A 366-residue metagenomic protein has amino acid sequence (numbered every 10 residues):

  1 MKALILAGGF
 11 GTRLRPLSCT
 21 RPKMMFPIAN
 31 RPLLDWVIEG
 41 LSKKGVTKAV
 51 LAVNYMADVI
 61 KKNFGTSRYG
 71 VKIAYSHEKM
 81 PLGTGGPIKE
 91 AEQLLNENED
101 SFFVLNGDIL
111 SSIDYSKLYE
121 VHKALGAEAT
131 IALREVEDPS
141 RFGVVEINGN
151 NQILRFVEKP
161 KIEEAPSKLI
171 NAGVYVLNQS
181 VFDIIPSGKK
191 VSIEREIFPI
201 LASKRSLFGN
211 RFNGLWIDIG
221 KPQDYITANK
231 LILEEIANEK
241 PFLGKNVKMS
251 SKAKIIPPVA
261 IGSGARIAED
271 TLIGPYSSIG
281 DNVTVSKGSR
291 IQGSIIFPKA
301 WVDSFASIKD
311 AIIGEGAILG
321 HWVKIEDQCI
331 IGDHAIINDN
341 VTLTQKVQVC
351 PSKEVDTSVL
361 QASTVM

Functional and structural regions predicted by a protein language model:
M1-C19: N-terminal nucleotide-binding beta1-loop-alpha1 segment
K2-I5, P27, R31-N106, L110-K117 (+4 more regions): Conserved N-terminal catalytic core of the sugar/cofactor nucleotidyltransferase
M25, V144-I147, F198, G209: A structural signal for short hydrophobic beta-strand segments in well-ordered beta-sheet cores
D35, G85, K89, E194 (+4 more regions): Glycine-rich phosphate-binding loop at the start of an alpha helix
F102-F103, L110, S116-K123, V136-P139 (+1 more regions): Catalytic-core segments of class I nucleotidyltransferases/pyrophosphorylases that form NMP-activated intermediates
L125-E135: A short, conserved acidic/glycine-rich loop-to-beta-strand motif that forms the donor nucleotide-sugar/metal
K189, A202-G293, K299: Extended, small-residue-rich solenoid/repeat segments and analogous flexible loops that form exposed scaffolds
S286-M366: Glycine-rich hexapeptide-repeat left-handed beta-helix
